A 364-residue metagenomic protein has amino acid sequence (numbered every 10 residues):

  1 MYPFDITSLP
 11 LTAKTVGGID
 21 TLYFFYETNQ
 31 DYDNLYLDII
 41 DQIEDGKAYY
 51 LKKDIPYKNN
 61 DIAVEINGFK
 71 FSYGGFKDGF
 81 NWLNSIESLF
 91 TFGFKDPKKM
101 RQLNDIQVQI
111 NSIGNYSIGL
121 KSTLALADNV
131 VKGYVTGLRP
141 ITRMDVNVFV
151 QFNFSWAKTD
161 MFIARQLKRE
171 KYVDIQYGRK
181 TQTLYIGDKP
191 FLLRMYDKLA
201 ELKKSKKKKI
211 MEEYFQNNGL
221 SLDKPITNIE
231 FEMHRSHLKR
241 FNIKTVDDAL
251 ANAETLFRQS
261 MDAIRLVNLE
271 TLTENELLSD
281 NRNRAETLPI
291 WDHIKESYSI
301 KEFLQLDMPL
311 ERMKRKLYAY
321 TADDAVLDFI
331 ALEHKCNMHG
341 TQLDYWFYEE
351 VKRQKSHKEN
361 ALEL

Functional and structural regions predicted by a protein language model:
M1-P309, Y320-L364: Structured, helix-rich domain cores that form ligand/interaction pockets
E311-K316: Helix-turn-helix DNA-binding segment
